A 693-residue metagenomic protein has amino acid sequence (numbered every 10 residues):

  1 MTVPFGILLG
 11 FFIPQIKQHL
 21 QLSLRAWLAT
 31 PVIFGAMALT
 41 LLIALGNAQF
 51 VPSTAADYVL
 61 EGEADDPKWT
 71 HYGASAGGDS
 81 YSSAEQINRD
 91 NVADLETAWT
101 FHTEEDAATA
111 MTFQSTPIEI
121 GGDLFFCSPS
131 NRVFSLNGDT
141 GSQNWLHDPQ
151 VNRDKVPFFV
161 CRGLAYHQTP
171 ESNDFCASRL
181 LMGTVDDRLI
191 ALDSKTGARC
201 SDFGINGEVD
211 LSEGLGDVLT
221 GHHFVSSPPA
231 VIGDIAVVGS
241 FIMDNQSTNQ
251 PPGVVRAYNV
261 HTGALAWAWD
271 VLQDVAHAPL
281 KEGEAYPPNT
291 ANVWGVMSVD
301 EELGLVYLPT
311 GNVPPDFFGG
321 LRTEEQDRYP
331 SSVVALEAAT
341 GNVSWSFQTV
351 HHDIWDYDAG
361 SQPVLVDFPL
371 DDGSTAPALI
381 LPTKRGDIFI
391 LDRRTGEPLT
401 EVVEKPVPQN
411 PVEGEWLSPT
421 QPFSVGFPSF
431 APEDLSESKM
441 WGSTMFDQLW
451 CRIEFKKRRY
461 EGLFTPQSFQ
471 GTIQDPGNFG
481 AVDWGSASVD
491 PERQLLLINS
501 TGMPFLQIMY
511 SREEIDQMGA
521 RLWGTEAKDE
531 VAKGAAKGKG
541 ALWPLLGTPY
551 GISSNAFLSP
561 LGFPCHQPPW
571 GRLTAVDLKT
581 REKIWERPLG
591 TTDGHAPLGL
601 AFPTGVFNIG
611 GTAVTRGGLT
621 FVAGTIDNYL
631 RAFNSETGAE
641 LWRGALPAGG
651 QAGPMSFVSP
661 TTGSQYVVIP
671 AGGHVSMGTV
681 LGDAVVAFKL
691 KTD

Functional and structural regions predicted by a protein language model:
T2-F34: Cytosolic-side transmembrane helix boundary signature
Q21-Q49, A487: Internal/C-terminal transmembrane anchor helices
L45-A64: Ser/Thr/Pro/Gly-rich low-complexity linker/stalk segments immediately outside membranes or between
L60-E104, T574: Mature N-terminal segment immediately following signal peptide/propeptide cleavage in secreted/periplasmic
W69-G73, A110-S130, P157-R188, G221-S247 (+10 more regions): Repeat-blade elements of multi-bladed beta-propeller folds
A76-S83, E105-A110, F134, D316-F317 (+1 more regions): Short, solvent-exposed loop/turn elements at domain surfaces
N91-E104, V133-D154, Q168-N173, L189-T220 (+10 more regions): Extracytoplasmic/lumenal domain signature
Q470-P504, M509-S511: Segments forming glycine/polar-rich beta-alpha architectures that bind adenosine-containing cofactors
